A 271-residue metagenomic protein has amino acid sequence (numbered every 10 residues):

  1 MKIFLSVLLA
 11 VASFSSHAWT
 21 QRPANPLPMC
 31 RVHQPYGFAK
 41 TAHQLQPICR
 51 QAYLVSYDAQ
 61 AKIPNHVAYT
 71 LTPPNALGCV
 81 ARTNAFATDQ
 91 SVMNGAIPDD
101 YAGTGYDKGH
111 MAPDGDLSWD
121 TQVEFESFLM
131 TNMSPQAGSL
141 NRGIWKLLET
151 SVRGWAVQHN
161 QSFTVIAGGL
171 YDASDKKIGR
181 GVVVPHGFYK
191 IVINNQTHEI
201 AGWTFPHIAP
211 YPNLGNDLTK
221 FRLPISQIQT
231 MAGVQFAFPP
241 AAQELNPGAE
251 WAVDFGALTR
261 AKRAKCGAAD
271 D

Functional and structural regions predicted by a protein language model:
M1-F4: Positively charged n-region of N-terminal signal peptides that target proteins for export
L8-H17: Hydrophobic h-region of N-terminal signal peptides that target proteins for export in Gram-negative bacteria
A18-P64, Q243, A249-E250, D270: N-terminal module-boundary/linker segments of secreted carbohydrate-active enzymes
Q46-K108: Short, His- and charge-rich active-site/binding loops that engage polyanionic ligands
Q90-D271: Domain-level detector of nuclease and nuclease-like folds in predominantly extracellular/periplasmic contexts
